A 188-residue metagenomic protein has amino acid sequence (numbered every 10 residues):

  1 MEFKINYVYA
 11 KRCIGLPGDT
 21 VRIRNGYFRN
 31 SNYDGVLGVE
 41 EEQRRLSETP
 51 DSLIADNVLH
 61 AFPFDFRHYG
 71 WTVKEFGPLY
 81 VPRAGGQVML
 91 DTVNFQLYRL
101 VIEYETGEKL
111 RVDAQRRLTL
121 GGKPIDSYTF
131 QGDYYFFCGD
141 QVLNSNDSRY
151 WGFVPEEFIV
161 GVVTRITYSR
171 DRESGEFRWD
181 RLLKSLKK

Functional and structural regions predicted by a protein language model:
M1-K188: Soluble "head" domains of membrane/secretory-pathway proteins
